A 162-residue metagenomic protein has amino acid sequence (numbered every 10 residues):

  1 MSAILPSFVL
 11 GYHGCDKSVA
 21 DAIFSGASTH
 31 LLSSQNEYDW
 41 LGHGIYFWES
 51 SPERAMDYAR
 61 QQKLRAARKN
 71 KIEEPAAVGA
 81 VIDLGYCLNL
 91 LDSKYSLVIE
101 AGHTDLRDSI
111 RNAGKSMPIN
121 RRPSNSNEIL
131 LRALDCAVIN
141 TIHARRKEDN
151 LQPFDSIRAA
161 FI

Functional and structural regions predicted by a protein language model:
M1-W40: ADP-ribose/NAD+-binding catalytic cleft of ART/PARP-like enzymes
S2, D21-A22, A77-I162: Active-site and NAD+-binding cores of ADP-ribose-processing enzymes
L5-F8, S33-Y46, S50-I119: ADP-ribosyltransferase catalytic core
